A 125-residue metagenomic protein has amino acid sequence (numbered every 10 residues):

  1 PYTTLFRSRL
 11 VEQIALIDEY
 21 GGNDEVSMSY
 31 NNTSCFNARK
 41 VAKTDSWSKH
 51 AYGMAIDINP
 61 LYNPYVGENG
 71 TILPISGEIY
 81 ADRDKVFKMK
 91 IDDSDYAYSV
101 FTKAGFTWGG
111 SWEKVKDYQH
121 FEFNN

Functional and structural regions predicted by a protein language model:
Y2-L5: Short, small-residue-biased leader/transition segments that mark boundaries at the very start of proteins
R7-D18, W108-K114: Surface-exposed patches in mature extracellular/periplasmic domains of secreted proteins
L10-Y52, Y62-Y65: Active-site-adjacent loop/helix surface patches within enzyme catalytic domains that shape the substrate-binding cleft
K40-W47, M54-N125: Catalytic cores and adjacent binding grooves of peptidoglycan-active enzymes
